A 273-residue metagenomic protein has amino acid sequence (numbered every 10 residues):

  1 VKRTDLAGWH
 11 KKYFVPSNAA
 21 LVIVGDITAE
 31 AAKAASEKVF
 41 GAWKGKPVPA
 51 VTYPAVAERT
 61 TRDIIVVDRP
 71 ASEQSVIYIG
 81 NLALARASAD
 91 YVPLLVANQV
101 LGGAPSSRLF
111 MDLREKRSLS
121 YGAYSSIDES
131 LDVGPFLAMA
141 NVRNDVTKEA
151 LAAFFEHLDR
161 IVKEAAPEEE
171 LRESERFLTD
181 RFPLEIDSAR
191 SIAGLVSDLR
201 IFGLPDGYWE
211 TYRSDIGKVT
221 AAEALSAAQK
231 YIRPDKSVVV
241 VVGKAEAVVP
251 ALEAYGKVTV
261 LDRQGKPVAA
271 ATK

Functional and structural regions predicted by a protein language model:
H10: Conserved, carboxylate-rich catalytic/transport cores that coordinate ions
N18-V24, E73-A85, L94, F110-V219 (+3 more regions): M16 family metallopeptidases and their MPP-like homologs
A20-A85, G243-K273: An aromatic/glycine/proline-enriched structural segment found at the starts of mature extracellular/organellar domains
S36, V51-T52, V96, S125 (+2 more regions): Short beta-alpha junctions and helix-cap segments that line functional grooves
F40, K44, L101-P105, F155-K163: Short amphipathic alpha-helical signal-transduction/dimerization elements
S88-L101, S107-M111: Active/ligand-binding-proximal structured segments within catalytic/core domains that scaffold catalytic residues
